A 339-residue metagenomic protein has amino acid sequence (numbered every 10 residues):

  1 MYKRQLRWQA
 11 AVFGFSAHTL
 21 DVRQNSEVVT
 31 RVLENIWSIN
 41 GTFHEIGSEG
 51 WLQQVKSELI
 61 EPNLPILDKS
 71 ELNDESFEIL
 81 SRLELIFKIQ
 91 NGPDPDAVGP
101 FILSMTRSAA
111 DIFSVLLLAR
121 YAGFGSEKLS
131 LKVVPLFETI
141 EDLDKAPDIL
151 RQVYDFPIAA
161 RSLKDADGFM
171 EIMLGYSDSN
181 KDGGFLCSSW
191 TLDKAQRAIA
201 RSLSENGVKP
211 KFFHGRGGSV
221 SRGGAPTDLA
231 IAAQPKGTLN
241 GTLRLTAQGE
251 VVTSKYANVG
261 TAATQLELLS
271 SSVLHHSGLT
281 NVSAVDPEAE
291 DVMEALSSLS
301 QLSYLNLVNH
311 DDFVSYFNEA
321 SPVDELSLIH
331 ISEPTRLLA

Functional and structural regions predicted by a protein language model:
M1-Y2, I329-A339: Single conserved hydrophobic/aromatic residue that forms the stacking wall/gate of nucleotide- or nucleobase-binding
K3-A11, H18, F113, E171-K181 (+1 more regions): Catalytic cores of glycan-processing enzymes that make or break glycosidic bonds
K3-G92: Extended, charge-enriched "interface" segments that sit outside catalytic cores
K3-R7, T19-Q24, D96-L103, L163-A166 (+2 more regions): Short coil/turn segments at secondary-structure boundaries
S16, V55-K69, G92-P100, L129-V134 (+1 more regions): Glycine-rich, often proline-containing surface loops adjacent to acidic residues and nearby aromatics that form
I66-F87, N91-D94, F101-V115, S126 (+1 more regions): C-terminal amphipathic alpha-helical interaction region
A122-L302: Catalytic or ion-translocation cores adjacent to nucleophile or general acid/base/metal-coordination motifs in diverse
V292-S300, L307-S327: Active-site phosphate/pyrophosphate-binding segments
